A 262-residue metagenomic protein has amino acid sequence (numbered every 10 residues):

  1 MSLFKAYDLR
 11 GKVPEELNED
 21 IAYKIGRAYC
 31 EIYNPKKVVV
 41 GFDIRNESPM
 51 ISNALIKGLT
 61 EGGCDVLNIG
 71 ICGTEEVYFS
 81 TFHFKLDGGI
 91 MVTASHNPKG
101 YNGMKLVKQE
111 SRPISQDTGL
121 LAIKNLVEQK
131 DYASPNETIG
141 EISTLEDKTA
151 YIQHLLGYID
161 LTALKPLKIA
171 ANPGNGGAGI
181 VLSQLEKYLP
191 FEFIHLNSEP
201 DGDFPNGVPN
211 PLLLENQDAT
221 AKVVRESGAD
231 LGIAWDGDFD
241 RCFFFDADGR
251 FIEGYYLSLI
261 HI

Functional and structural regions predicted by a protein language model:
M1-K57, E61-G63, T144-L167: An N-terminal, well-structured beta->alpha segment
K5, I169, L231-W235: Residue-level marker for buried hydrophobic side chains located in beta-strands that build the well-ordered beta-sheet
K24-A28, E76, Y151-H154, N216-A219 (+1 more regions): Well-ordered alpha-helical segments embedded in enzymatic catalytic cores
V38-N102, L185-F245: N-terminal small/polar loop signature for handling phosphorylated ligands or for N-terminal nucleophile
N102-S227: Gly/Ser/Thr-enriched, mixed-charge loops and adjacent short helices that form phosphate/oxyanion-binding elements
L106-Q109, F243-A247: Short beta-strand-to-turn element immediately C-terminal to the catalytic PLP-Schiff-base lysine in fold type I
W235-G237, R250-Y256: Short glycine/threonine-rich catalytic loop with a Thr-x-Gly-x-Asp
I260-I262: Conserved small/polar residues in nucleotide/adenosyl-binding loops
